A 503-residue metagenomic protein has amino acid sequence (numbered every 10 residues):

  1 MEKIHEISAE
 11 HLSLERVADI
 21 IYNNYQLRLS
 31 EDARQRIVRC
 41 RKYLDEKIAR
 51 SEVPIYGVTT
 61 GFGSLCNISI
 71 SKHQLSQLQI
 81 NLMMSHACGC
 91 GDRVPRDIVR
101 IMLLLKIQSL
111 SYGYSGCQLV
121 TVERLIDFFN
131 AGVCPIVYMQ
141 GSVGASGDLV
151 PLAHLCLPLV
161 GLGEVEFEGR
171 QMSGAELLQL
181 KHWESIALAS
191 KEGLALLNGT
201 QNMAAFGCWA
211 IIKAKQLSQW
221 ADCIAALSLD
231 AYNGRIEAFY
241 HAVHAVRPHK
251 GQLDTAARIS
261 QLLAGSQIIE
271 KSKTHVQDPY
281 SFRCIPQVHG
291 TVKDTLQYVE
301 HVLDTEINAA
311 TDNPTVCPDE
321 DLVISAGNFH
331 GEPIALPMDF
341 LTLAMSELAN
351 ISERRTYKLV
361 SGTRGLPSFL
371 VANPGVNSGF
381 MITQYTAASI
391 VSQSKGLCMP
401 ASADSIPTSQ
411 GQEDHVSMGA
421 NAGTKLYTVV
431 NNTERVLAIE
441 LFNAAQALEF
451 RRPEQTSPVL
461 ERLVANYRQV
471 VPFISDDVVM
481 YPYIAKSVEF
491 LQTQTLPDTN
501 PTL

Functional and structural regions predicted by a protein language model:
M1-V53, V58, F62-S64, S69-C90 (+1 more regions): N-terminal flexible segment immediately upstream of the FAD-binding catalytic core in FAD-dependent oxidoreductases
E2-Y25, L29-R36, C40-Y43, I48 (+1 more regions): C-terminal auxiliary extensions adjacent to catalytic cores
Y56-I70, Q74-L78, S85-L110, Y138-V160 (+4 more regions): FAD-binding core of FAD-dependent oxidoreductases, characterized by glycine-rich FAD pyrophosphate-binding loops
N67-I70, M83-G91, L103, I107-L110 (+6 more regions): Generic short alpha-helical segment signal, independent of protein family or function, capturing local helix propensity
R93, G113-Q118, Q219: Alpha/propeptide regions of enzymes that mature by internal proteolysis
Y114, V143-A145, G375: Conserved, non-catalytic sequence blocks in retroelement Pol enzymes and Pol-derived host proteins
Y114-Q140: FAD-binding glycine-rich core of flavoenzymes that anchor FAD
V137-S142, D319, V323: Cysteine-centered functional microenvironments
